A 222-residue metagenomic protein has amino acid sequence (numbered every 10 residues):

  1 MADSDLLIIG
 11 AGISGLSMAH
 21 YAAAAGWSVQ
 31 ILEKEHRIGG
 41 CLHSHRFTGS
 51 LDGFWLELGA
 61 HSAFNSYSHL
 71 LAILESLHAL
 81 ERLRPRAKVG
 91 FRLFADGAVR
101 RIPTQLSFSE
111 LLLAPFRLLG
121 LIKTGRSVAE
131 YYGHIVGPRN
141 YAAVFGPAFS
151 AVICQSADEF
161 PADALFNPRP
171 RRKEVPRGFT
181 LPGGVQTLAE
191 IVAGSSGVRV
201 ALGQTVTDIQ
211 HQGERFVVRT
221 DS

Functional and structural regions predicted by a protein language model:
S4-I31: N-terminal Rossmann-like FAD-binding beta1-loop-alpha1 element of flavoenzymes
A23-S50: Glycine-rich FAD pyrophosphate-binding loop
S28, F54-W55, R82, R199-A201 (+1 more regions): Conserved beta-strand segments of alpha/beta enzyme cores
H45-E57, R169-E174: Short glycine/proline- and charge-enriched loop/turn segments that cap or connect secondary-structure elements
S50-H134, P147: Dinucleotide-binding Rossmann-like beta1-alpha1 core, especially the glycine-rich loop that anchors the ADP
R84-K88, G203-T205, D221: Conserved beta-strand termini and adjacent loop/short-helix elements that scaffold enzyme active sites in alpha/beta
F108-H211: Active-site/ligand-binding neighborhood in enzyme catalytic cores
T207-S222: Conserved beta-strand-loop-beta-strand element in the redox core of flavoprotein oxidoreductases
